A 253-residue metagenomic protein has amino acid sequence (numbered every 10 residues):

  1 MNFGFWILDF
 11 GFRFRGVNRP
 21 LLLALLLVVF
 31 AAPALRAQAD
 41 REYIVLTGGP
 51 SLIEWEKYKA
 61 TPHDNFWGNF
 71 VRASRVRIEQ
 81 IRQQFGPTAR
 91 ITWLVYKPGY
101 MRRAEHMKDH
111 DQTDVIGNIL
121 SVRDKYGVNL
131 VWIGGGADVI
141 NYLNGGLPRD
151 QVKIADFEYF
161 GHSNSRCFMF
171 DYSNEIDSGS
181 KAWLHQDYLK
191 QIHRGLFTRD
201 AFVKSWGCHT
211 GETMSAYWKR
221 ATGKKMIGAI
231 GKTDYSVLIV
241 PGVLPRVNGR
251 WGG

Functional and structural regions predicted by a protein language model:
M1-L21, L27: Short, basic, low-complexity termini and linkers enriched in Ser/Thr/Gly/Pro that act as targeting/leader peptides
V28-R36: C-terminal segment of classical bacterial N-terminal signal peptides
Q38-I140: A domain-level signal for caspase-like cysteine endopeptidase catalytic cores and their zymogen-processing architecture
W93-Y96, L130-G134, K225-P241: A generic structural motif
G134-P148, D187: A Trp-anchored, charged/polar loop motif used as the substrate-binding/catalytic surface of acyl/ester-handling
N144-L147, I239-R250: Short, surface-exposed amphipathic charged segments that create phosphate/polyanion-binding patches used for binding
L147, K153-L238: Catalytic cores of nucleophile-dependent amide-cleaving enzymes
V152-E158, L244-G253: A polyampholytic, Gly/Pro-enriched intrinsically disordered region
